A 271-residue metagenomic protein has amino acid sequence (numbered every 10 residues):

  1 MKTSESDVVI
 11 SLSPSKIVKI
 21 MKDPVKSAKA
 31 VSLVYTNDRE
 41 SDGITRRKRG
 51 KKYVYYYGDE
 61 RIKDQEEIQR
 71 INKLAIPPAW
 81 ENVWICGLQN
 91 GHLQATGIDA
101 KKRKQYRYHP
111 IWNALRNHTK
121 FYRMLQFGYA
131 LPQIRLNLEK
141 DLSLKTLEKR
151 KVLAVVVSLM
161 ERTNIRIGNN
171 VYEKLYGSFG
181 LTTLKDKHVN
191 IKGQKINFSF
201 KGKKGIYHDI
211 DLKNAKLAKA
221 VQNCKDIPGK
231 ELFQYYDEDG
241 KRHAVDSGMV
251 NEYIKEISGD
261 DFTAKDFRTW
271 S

Functional and structural regions predicted by a protein language model:
M1-F179, T183-W270: A positively charged, amphipathic N-terminal helix/segment that binds anionic biomolecules
